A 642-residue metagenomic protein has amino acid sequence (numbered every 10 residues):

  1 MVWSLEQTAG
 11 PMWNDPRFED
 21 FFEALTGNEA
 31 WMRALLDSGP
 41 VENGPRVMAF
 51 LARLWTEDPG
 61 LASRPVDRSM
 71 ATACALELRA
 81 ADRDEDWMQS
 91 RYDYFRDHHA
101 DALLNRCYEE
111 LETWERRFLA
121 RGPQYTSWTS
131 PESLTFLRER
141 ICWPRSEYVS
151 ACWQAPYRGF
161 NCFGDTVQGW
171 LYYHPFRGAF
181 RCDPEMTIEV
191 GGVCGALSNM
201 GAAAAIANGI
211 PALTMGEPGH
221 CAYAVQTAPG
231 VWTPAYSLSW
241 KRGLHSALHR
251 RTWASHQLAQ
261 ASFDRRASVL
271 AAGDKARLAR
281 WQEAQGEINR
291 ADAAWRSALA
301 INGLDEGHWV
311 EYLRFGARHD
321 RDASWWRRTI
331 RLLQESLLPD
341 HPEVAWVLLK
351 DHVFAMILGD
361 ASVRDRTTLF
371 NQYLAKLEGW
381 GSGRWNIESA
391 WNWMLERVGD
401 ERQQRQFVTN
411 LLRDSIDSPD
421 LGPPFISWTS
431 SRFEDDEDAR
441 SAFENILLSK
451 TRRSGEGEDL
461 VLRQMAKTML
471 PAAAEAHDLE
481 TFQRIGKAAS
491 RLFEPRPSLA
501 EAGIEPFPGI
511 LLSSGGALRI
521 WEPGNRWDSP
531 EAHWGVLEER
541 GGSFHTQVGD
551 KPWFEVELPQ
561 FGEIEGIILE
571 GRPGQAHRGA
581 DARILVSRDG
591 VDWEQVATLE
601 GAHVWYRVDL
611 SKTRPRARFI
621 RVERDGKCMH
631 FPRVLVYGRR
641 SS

Functional and structural regions predicted by a protein language model:
W3-M186: Secondary-structure boundary elements
A155, G159, Y173-H174, I188 (+3 more regions): His-Asp-centered catalytic microenvironments across diverse enzyme cores, prominently the transglutaminase-like
G178-E185, V190, G195-L270: Hydrophobic/aromatic-rich core segments of domains that either
S268-G286, N302-R318, H341-G359, T368-N371 (+5 more regions): Amphipathic alpha-helical repeat scaffolds of TPR domains
R290-S297, S324-L337, R364-L377, Q404-R413 (+2 more regions): Alpha-helical repeat scaffolds
N302, L333-D340, L377-G381, S415 (+4 more regions): Alpha-helical junction/boundary sensor with strong preference for TPR arrays
F493-F561, R572-R578, T598, R633-S642: Disordered, acidic Ser/Thr/Pro-rich linker "stalks" and the adjacent N-terminal cap of the next globular domain
Q547-P552, F561-G562, P573-S642: Trp- and acidic/polar-enriched beta-sheet ligand-binding modules for extracellular glycan and matrix recognition
